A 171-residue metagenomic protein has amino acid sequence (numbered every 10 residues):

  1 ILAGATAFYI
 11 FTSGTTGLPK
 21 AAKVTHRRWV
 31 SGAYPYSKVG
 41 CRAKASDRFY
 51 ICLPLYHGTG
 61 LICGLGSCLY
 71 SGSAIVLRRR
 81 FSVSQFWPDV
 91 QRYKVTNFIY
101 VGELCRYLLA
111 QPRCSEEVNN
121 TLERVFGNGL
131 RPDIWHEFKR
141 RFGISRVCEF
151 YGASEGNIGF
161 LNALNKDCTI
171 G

Functional and structural regions predicted by a protein language model:
I1-F11, L18, C41-R48: Conserved pre-ATP/AMP-binding loop-to-beta segment of ANL
T6, T12-T15, F49, L55 (+4 more regions): Conserved S/T- and glycine-rich ATP-binding loop of Class I adenylate-forming
A7-S31: Conserved AMP-binding A3 loop
I10, S84-W87, C114, H136: Short hydrophobic/charged patches on amphipathic alpha-helices used for structural packing and interfaces
K20-K23, I51-C52, S73-R80, C148: Short beta-strand->loop structural element characteristic of the AMP-binding/adenylate-forming
V30-R48, Y56-T96, Q111: Conserved AMP-binding/adenylation subdomain of ANL enzymes
Y70, V95-Y100, L109-G171: Gly/Ser/Thr-rich phosphate-binding loop
S82, L104-C105, R131: Alpha-helix capping/helix-boundary segments
